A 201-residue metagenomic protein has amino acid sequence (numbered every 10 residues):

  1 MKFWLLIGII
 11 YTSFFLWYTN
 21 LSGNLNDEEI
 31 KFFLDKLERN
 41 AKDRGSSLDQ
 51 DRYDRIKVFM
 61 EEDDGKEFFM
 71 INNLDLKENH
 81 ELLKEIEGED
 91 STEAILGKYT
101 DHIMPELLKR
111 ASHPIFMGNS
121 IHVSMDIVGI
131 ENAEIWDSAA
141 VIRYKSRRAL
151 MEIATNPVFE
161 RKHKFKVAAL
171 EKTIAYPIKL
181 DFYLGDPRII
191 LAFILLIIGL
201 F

Functional and structural regions predicted by a protein language model:
K2-W136, K179-F201: Short S/T/G/P-rich N-terminal loop/turn motif that feeds into the first structured element of a domain
L82, S146-K162: Short amphipathic alpha-helices within nucleic acid-binding modules
L108-R110, Y144-R148: A short, structured loop/turn motif at beta-sheet edges
N119, K145, T155-N156, L180: An acidic- and aromatic-residue-enriched active-site/binding cleft used to recognize and process polar
A133-K145: Hydrophobic alpha-helical transmembrane segments
R161-I189: Short, aromatic-rich amphipathic segments at membrane interfaces that lie adjacent to a transmembrane helix or signal
